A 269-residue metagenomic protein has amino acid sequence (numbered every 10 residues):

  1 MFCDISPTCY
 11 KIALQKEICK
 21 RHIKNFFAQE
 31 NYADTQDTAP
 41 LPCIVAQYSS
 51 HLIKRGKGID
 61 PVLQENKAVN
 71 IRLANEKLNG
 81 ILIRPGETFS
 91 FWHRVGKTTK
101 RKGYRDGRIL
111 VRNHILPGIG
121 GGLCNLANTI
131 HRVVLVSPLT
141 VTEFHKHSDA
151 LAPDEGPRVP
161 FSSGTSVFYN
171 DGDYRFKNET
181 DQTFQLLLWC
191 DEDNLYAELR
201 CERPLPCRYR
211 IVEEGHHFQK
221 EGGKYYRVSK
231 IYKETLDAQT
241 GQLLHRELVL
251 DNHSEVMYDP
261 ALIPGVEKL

Functional and structural regions predicted by a protein language model:
M1-L269: Well-ordered beta-sheet/strand-loop patches within structured domains
